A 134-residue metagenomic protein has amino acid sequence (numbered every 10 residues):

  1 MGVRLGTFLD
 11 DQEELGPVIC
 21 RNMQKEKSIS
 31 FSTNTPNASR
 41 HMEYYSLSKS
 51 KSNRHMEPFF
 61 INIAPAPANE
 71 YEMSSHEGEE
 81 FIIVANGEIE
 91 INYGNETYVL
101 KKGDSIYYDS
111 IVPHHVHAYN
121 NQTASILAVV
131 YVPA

Functional and structural regions predicted by a protein language model:
M1-T7, Q12-E13: DNA major-groove recognition helix of helix-turn-helix/homeodomain DNA-binding modules
Q12, E77, E96, V112 (+1 more regions): A generic "binding-loop/recognition-motif" signal
E14-K27: Long, charged amphipathic helices and adjacent flexible linkers at domain junctions
Q24-N34, R40-S50, E57-H76, S110-P113: Conserved short histidine dyad/triad with adjacent acidic residue
R40-E43, K101-K102, S110-A134: Ligand-binding loop in jelly-roll beta-barrel domains
L47, G94-S110: Short acidic-glycine-tyrosine-enriched beta hairpin
N62-A64, S75-I91: Short, conserved beta-strand element in jelly-roll/cupin
Y71-E72, E80, E96: Short, conserved secondary-structure segments in the cores of folded domains
